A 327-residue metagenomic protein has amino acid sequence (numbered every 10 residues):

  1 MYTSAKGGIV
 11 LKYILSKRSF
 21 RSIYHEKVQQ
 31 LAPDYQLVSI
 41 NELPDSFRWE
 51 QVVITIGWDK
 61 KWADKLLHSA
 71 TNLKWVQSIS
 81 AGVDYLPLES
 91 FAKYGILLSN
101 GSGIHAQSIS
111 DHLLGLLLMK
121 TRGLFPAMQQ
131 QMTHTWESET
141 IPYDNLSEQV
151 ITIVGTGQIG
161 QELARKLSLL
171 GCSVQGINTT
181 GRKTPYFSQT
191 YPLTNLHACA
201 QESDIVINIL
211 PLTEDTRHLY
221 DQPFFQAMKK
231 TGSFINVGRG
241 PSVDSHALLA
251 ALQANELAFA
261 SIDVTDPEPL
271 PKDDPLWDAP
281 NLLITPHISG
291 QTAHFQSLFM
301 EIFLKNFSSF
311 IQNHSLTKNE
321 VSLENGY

Functional and structural regions predicted by a protein language model:
Y2, G8, S99-H112, P126 (+2 more regions): C-terminal helix-to-coil terminal segments
K6-L97, K183: An N-terminal-biased, well-structured beta-alpha scaffold segment characteristic of Rossmann-like dinucleotide-binding
F47-W49, L67-A70, L146, C199-Q201 (+2 more regions): A short, aliphatic-rich alpha-helical micro-motif
I96, S102-V150, L169: Phosphate-binding beta-alpha-beta segment of Rossmann-like dinucleotide-binding domains, i.e., the NAD(P)
T152-V154: Conserved N-terminal Rossmann-fold NAD(P)-binding element of oxidoreductases
I159: Hydrophobic/small residue at the entry helix of a nucleotide-binding pocket
L170-Y186: NAD(P)-binding Rossmann-fold cofactor-contacting core
G181-P275: Rossmann-like adenosine-cofactor binding region
